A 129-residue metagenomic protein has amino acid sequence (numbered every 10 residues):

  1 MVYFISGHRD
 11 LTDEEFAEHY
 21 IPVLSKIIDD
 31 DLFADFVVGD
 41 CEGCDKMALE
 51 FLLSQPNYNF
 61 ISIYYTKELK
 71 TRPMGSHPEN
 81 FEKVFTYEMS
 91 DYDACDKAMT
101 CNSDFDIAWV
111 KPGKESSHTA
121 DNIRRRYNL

Functional and structural regions predicted by a protein language model:
M1-Y3: Extreme N-terminal starter segment of soluble prokaryotic enzymes
G7-L129: Acidic/glycine-enriched connector segments
